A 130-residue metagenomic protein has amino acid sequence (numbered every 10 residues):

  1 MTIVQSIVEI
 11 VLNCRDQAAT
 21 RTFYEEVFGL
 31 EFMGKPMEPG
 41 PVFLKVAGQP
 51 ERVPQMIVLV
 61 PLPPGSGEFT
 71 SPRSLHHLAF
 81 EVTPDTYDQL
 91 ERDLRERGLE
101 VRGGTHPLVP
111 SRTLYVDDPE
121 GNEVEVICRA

Functional and structural regions predicted by a protein language model:
M1-A18, L78: N-terminal beta-strand motif that seeds the catalytic metal site of vicinal oxygen chelate
T2-I3, E91-A130: Vicinal oxygen chelate
I3-S6, S71-L75, P107-L108: Short glycine-enriched loop/turn motifs at secondary-structure junctions
E9-V11, F43, H77-A79, T113-Y115: Short aromatic/hydrophobic contact patches that present stacked aromatics for nucleic-acid/ligand binding
N13-I57: Core segments of cupin and vicinal oxygen chelate
A19, D85-L90: Short, conserved charged micro-motifs
L59, E68-P72, H76, E81: Helix-adjacent hinge/juxtasegments
V60-G65, C128-A130: Acetyl-CoA-dependent GNAT
